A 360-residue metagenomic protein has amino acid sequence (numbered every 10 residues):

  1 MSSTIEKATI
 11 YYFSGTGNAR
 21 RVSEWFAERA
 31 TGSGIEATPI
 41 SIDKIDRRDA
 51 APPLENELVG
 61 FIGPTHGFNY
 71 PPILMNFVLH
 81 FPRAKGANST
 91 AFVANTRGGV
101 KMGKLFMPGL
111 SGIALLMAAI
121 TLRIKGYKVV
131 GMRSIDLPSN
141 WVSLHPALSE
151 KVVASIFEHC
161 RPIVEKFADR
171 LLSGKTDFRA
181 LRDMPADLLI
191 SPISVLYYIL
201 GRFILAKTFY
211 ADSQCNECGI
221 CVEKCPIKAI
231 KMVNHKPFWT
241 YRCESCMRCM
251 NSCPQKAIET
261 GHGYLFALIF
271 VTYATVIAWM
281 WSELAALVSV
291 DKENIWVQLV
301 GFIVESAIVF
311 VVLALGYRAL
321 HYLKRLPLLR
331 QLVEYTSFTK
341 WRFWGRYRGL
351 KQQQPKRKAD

Functional and structural regions predicted by a protein language model:
S2, S194-K224, K228-S245, G261-I269 (+1 more regions): Ferredoxin-like iron-sulfur electron-transfer modules
S2-A8, N18, R29, S33-T38 (+4 more regions): FMN-binding flavodoxin-like domain, especially the glycine-rich phosphate-binding loop
A8-F13, A211: Local sequence-structure signature of Cys/Sec-based thiol-disulfide redox active-site neighborhoods
S14-R20, N216: Glycine-rich NAD(P) Rossmann-fold beta1-alpha1 loop
I42-R47: Short acidic loop-to-helix transition motifs that present clustered carboxylates
P64-T65, P226, P254: Short glycine-/small-residue-rich Rossmann-like dinucleotide-binding loops
R248-T260: Phosphate-binding active sites in nucleotide-utilizing proteins
S289-I308: Hydrophobic alpha-helical transmembrane segments
